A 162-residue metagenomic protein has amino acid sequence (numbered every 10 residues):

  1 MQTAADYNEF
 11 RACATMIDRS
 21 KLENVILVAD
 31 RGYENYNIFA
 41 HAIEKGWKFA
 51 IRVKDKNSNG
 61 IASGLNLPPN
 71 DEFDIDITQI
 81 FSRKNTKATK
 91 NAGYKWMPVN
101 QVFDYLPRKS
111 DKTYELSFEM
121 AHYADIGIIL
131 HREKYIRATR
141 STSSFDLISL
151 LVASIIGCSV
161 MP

Functional and structural regions predicted by a protein language model:
M1-P162: Single, function-defining residue in the core of a domain
